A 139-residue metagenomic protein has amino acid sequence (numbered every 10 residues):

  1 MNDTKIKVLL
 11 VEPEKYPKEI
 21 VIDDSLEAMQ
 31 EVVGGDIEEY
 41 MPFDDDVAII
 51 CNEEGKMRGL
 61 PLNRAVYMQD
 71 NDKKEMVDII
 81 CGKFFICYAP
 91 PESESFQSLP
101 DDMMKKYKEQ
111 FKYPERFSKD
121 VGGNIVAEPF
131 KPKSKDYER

Functional and structural regions predicted by a protein language model:
N2-F130: N-terminal nucleophile
K131-R139: Non-Sec secretion/translocation targeting segments of pathogen effectors
